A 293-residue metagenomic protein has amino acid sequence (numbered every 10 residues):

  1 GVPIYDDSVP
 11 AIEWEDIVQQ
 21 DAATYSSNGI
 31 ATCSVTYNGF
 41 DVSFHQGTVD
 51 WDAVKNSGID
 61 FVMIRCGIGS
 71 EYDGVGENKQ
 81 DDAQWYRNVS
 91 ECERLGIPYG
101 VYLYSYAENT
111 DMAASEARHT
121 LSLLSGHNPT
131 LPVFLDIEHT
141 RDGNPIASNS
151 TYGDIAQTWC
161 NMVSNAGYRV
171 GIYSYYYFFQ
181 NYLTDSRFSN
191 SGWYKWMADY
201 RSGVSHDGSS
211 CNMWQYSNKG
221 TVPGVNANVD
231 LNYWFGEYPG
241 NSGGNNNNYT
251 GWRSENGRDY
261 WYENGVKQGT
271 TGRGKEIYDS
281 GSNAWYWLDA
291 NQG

Functional and structural regions predicted by a protein language model:
G1-G47, D52, S186-N246: Functionally critical loop-and-helix segments that line ligand-binding/catalytic clefts of soluble enzyme domains
T32-C160, S164-A166: Substrate-binding cleft of extracellular glycoside hydrolase catalytic domains
Y99, R169-G171, K195: Hydrophobic anchor at the start of a short beta-strand that flanks the dinucleotide cofactor-binding loop
L103, S174, D199: Short beta-strand/turn micro-motifs composed of small residues that flank or help shape donor/cofactor-binding pockets
M112-L121, F179-S189: Distinct, well-ordered alpha-helical segments
T151, I172-Y176, S186-S191: Basic/polar, cationic surfaces and motifs that engage anionic cell-wall and phosphate/carboxylate ligands
V163-N181: Aromatic-lined carbohydrate-recognition surfaces of secreted/lumenal glycan-active proteins
G244-G293: Extracellular adhesion/carbohydrate-binding repeat motifs centered on closely spaced tryptophans
